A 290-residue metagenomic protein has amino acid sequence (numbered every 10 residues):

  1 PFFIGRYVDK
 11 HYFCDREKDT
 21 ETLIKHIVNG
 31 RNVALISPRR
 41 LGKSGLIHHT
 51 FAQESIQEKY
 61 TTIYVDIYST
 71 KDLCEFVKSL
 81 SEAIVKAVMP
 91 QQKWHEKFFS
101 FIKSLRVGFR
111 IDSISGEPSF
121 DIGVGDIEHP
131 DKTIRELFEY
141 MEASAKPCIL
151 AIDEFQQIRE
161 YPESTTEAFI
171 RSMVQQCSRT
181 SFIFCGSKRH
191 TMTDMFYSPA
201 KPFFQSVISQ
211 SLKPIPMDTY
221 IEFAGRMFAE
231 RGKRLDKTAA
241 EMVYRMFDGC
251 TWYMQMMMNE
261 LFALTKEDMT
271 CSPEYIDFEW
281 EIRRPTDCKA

Functional and structural regions predicted by a protein language model:
P1-V33, P38: A short, basic N-terminal segment
R16, S44, C250: Short, conserved phosphate/pyrophosphate- and ester-handling motifs at nucleotide-, phospho-/glycolipid
G30, Y68-L73, Q157, S187-T191 (+2 more regions): Conserved nucleotide-binding/hydrolysis micro-motifs of P-loop NTPases
N32, I36-L41, G45-I149: P-loop NTPase nucleotide-binding core
E58-T62, S178-T180, F204-I208: Short glycine-/polar-rich loops that comprise or flank the Walker A/P-loop and associated switch/sensor motifs
F120-K188, Y197: Conserved Walker B catalytic segment
D194-R245, D268-M269: Helix-loop-helix "sensor" segment of P-loop NTPases
R226-C288: Amphipathic alpha-helical "lid/sensor" segments that cap RecA-like P-loop NTPase cores
